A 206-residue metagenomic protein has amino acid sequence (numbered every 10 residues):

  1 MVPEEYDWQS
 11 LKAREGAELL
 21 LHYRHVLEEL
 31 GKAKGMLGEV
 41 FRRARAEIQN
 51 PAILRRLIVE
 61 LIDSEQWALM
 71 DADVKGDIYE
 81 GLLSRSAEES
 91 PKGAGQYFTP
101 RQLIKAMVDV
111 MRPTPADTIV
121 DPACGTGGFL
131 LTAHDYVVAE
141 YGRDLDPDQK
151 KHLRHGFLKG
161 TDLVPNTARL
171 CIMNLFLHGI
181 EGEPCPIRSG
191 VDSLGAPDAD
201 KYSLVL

Functional and structural regions predicted by a protein language model:
M1-P115, E183-L194: Non-catalytic, mostly N-terminal accessory regions of nucleic-acid modification and defense proteins
G93-L204: Conserved S-adenosyl-L-methionine
